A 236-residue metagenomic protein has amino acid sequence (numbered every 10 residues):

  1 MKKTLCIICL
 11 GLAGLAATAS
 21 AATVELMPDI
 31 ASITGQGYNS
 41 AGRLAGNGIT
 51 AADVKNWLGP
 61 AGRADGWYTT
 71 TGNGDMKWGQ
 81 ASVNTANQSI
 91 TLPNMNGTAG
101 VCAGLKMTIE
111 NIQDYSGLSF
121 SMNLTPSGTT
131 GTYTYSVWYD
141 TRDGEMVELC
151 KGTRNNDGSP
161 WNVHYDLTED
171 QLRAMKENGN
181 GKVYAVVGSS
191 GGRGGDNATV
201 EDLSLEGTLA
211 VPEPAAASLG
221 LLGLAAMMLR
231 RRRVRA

Functional and structural regions predicted by a protein language model:
I8-L15: Bacterial N-terminal signal peptides
A17-A21: Sec/Tat signal peptide C-region and signal peptidase I cleavage site
A22-M95: N-terminal targeting leaders for non-cytosolic proteins
Q88-Q113: Short beta-strands within extracellular/lumenal beta-sheet-rich domains
I112-D114, T125-Y133, R193: Extended, low-complexity, turn-rich repeat/linker tracts enriched in Gly/Pro/Ser/Thr and Asp/Glu that occur
M146, R154-L209: Terminal, low-complexity interaction segments
E213-R230: A short, hydrophobic C-terminal helix/tail in secreted or cell-surface proteins
R232-A236: Short, charged juxtamembrane terminal tails flanking transmembrane helices
